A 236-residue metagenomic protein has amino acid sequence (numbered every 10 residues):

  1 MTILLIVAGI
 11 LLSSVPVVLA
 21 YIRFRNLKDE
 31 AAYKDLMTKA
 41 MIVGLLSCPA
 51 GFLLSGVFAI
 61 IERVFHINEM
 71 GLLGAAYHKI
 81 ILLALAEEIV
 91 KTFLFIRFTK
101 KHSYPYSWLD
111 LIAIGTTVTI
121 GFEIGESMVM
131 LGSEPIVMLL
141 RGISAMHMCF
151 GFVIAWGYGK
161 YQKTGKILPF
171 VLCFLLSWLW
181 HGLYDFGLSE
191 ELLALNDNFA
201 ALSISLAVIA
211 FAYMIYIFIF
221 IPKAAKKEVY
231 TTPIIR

Functional and structural regions predicted by a protein language model:
M1-R236: Hydrophobic alpha-helical segments at protein termini of multi-pass membrane proteins
